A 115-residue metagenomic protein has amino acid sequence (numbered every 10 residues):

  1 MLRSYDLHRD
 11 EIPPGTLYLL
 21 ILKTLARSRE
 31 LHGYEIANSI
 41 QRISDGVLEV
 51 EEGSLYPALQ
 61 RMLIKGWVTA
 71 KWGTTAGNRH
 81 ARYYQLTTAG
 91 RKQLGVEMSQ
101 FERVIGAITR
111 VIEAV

Functional and structural regions predicted by a protein language model:
M1-T16, E97: Intrinsically disordered, low-complexity serine/threonine- and proline-rich regulatory segments
E11-S54: N-terminal helix-turn-helix DNA-binding core of bacterial DNA-binding proteins
L55-M62: Basic amphipathic alpha-helical segments that dock to polyanions
L63-R79, Q85: Beta-hairpin "wing" of winged helix-turn-helix
A89-V115: Amphipathic alpha-helical dimerization/coiled-coil segments that flank or bridge DNA-binding/regulatory modules
